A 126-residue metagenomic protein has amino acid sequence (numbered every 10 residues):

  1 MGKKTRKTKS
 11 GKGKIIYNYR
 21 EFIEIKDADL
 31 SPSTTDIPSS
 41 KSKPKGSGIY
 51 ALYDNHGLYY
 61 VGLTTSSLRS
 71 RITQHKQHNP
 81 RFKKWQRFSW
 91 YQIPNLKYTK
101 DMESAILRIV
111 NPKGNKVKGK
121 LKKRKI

Functional and structural regions predicted by a protein language model:
M1-V61, S66-R69, K97-A105, I126: GIY-YIG nuclease catalytic motif and its immediate N-terminal context
S66, P80-K84: Short basic alpha-helical hairpin corresponding to helix-turn-helix/winged-helix-like nucleic-acid-binding
R71-N79: Basic, amphipathic alpha-helical patches used to engage nucleic acids or provide basic targeting signals, exemplified
H78-R81, R108: Short, surface-exposed basic-aromatic patches at helix termini and helix-loop junctions that form
K84-R87, Y91-I93: Basic nucleic-acid-binding interfaces
Q92-K116: Cysteine/selenocysteine-centered motifs that mediate thiol-based redox chemistry or coordinate metal-sulfur cofactors
P112-I126: Coupling/hinge elements of helicase-like and P-loop NTPase modules
